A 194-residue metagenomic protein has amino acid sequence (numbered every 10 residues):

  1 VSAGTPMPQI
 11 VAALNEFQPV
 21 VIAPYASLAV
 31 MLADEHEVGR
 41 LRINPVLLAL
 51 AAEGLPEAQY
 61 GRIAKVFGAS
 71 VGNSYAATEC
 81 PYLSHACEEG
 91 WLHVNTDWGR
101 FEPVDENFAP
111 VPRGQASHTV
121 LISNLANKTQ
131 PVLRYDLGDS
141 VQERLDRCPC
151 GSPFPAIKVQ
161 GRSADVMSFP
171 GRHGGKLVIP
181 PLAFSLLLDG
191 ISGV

Functional and structural regions predicted by a protein language model:
V1-V194: Active-site glycine/GP-rich loop and adjacent strand/helix microenvironment that borders small-molecule binding pockets
